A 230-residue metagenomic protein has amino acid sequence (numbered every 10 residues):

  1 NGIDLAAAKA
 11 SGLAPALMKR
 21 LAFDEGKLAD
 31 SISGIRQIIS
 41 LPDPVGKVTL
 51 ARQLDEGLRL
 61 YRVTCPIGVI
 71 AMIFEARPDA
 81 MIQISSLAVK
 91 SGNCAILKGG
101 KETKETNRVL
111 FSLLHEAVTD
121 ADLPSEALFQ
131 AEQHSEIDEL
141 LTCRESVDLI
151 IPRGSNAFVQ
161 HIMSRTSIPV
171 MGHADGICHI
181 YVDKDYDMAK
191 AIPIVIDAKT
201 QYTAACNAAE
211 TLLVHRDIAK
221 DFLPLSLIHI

Functional and structural regions predicted by a protein language model:
N1-R59: N-terminal Rossmann-like NAD(P)+-binding subdomain of aldehyde/semialdehyde dehydrogenases
A22-I32, K104, R108, H134 (+5 more regions): Electropositive phosphate-/nucleotide-binding environments in soluble metabolic enzymes
D24, D55, R59-R62, L128-E145: A structured beta-alpha segment of the ubiquitous adenosine-cofactor-binding alpha/beta core
S40, P44-E116, A121, T166-G172: Conserved small-residue-rich beta-alpha loop and adjacent elements that most often cradle the phosphate/pyrophosphate
V69, S146-I150: Short active-site oxyanion
F74, G100, Q130-A131, P152-R153 (+2 more regions): Active-site-adjacent beta-strand anchor residues
E75-D79, Q83-C94, V109, L113 (+2 more regions): ALDH superfamily catalytic-core signature
K98-T103, N107-H115, Q130, E136-R144 (+1 more regions): Glycine-rich, mobile lid/loop segments that gate access to catalytic sites or pores
